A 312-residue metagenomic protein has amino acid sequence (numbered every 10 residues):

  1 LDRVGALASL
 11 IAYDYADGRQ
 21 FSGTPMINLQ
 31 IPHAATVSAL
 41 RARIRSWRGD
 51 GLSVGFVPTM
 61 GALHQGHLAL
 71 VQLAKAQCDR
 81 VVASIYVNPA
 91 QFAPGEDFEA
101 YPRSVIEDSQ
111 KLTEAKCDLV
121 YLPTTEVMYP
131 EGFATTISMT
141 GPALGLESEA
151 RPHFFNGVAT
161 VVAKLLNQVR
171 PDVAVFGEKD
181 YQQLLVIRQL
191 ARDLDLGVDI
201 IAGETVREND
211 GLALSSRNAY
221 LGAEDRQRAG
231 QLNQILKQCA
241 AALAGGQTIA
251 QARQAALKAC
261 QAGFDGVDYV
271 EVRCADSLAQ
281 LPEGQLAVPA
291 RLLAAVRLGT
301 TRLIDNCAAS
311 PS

Functional and structural regions predicted by a protein language model:
L1-P25: N-terminal amphipathic/basic-hydrophobic helices that include classical n-h-c signal peptides and signal-anchor
D2-A6, S53, A294: N-terminal hydrophobic alpha-helix used for membrane targeting or insertion
F21, I27-D265, R273-S277, T300 (+1 more regions): Nucleotidyltransferase catalytic core that binds NTPs
G263, L286-V288: A structural signal for short secondary-structure junctions
D268-V272, L292-A295: Conserved active-site loop/cleft motifs that coordinate metal ions or position small ligands
Y269-Q285: A conserved acidic, glycine/proline-rich C-terminal tail/linker
A279-L281, A290-S312: Short, basic/aromatic-enriched C-terminal tail that caps enzymatic domains
